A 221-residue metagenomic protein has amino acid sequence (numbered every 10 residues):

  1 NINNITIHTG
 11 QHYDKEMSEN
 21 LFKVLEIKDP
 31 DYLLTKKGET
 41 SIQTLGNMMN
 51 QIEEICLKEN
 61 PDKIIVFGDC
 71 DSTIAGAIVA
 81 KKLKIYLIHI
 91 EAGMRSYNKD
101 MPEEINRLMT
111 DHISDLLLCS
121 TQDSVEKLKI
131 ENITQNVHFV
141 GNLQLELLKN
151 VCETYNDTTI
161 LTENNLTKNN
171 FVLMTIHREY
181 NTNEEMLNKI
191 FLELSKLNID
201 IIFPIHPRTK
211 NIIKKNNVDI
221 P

Functional and structural regions predicted by a protein language model:
N1, A77-V79, I190-S195: Histidine-anchored nucleotide/phosphate-binding helix
N3-I5, Y86, N136, I199-I201: Residues at the starts of beta-strands that form the adenosine-phosphate
N3-T44: Conserved nucleotide-sugar phosphate-binding/catalytic loop shared by glycosyltransferases and other
T6-H8, H89, F139, M174 (+1 more regions): Structural beta-sheet core signal
T9-Q11, A92, N142, H206: Cofactor-binding loop segments of dinucleotide-utilizing enzymes, especially the Rossmann-like FAD- and NAD(P)+-binding
Q11-D14, E19, E39, N156-P221: Donor-nucleotide binding loops and adjacent catalytic segments primarily of GT-B fold Leloir glycosyltransferases
H12-E16, T35, I113-T182: A nucleotide-sugar donor-handling region in carbohydrate enzymes
L21, L33-N132: Active-site and donor-binding regions of nucleotide-sugar-utilizing enzymes
